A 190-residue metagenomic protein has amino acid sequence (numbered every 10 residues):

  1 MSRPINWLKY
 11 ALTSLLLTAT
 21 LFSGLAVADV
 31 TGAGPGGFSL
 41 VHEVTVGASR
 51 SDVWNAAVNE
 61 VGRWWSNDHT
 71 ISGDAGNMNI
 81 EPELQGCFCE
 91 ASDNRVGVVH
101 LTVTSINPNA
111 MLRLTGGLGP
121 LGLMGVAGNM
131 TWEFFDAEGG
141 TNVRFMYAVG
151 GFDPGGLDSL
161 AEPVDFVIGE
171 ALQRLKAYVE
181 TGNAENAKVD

Functional and structural regions predicted by a protein language model:
M1-W7: N-terminal secretory signal peptides that target proteins for export/translocation
A11-S23: Bacterial N-terminal signal peptides
L25-A75: Hydrophobic ligand-binding cavity/cleft-lining segments
H42-V44, V99-S105, G128-D136: Hydrophobic/aromatic beta-strand elements that line small-molecule binding cavities or substrate pockets in beta-rich
V53-W54, F88, V103, L114 (+2 more regions): Hydrophobic pocket/interface hotspot
E60-V98: Short beta-edge strand/loop motif at the mouth of beta-sheet-based domains
G119-G169: Beta-strand/loop substructures that line and gate deep hydrophobic ligand-binding cavities in soluble
A177-D190: Short, highly charged C-terminal tails/helix-capping segments
